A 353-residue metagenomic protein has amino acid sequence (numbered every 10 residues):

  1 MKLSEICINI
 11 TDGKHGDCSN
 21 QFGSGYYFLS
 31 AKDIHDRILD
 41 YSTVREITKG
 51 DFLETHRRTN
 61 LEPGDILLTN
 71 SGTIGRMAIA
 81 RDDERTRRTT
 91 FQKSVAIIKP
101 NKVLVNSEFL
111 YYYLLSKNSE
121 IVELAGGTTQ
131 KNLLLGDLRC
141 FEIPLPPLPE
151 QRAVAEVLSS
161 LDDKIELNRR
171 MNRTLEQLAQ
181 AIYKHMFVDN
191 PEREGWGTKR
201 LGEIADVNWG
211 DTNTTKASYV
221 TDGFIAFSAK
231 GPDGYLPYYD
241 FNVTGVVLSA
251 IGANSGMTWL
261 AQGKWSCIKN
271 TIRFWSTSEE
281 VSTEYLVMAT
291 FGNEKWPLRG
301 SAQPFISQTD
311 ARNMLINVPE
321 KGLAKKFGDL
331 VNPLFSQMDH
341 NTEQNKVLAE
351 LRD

Functional and structural regions predicted by a protein language model:
M1, R87-S94, G127-A155, W265-T271 (+1 more regions): A short glycine-rich beta-alpha junction/loop motif
M1-D40, K49-H56, D189, E194-Y239 (+3 more regions): Low-complexity, Lys/Gly-biased intrinsically disordered segments
M1-G13, C140-S228, N317, K321-D353: Non-catalytic DNA-recognition/assembly elements of restriction-modification systems
S30-A31, G50-L115, S228-R312: A short beta-sheet element
S107, N118, A179-Q180, T198 (+3 more regions): Alpha-helix initiation and N-capping motif
L115-S116, E123, P144: Well-ordered mid-protein domain cores that form the structural environment of catalytic cofactors
